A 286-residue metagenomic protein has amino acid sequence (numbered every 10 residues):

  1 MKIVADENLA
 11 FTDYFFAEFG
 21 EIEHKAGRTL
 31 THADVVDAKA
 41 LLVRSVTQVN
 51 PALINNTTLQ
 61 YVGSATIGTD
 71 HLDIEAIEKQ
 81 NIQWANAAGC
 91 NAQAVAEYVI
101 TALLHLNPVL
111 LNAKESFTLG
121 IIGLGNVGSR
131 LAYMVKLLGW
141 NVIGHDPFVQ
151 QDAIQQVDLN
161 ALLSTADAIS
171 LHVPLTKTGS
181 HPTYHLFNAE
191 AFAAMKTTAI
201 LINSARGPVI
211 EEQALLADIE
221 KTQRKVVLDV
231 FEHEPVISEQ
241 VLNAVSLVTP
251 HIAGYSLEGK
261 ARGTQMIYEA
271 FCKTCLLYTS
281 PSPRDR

Functional and structural regions predicted by a protein language model:
M1-A38: N-terminal glycine-/charge-rich "phosphate-binding" loop or analogous flexible N-terminal tail
K39-L111: Phosphate/diphosphate ligand-binding glycine-rich loop within oxidoreductases
V49-N50, V149-E239: Rossmann-like adenosine-cofactor binding region
E78-G89, D218-V230, N243-A253: Rossmann-fold dehydrogenase core element
E115-K136: Glycine-rich adenosine-cofactor-binding loop
L138-A153: NAD(P)-binding Rossmann-fold cofactor-contacting core
T264-L277: Internal hydrophobic alpha-helix adjacent to the cofactor/substrate pocket in enzyme cavities
Y278-D285: Conserved small/polar residues in nucleotide/adenosyl-binding loops
